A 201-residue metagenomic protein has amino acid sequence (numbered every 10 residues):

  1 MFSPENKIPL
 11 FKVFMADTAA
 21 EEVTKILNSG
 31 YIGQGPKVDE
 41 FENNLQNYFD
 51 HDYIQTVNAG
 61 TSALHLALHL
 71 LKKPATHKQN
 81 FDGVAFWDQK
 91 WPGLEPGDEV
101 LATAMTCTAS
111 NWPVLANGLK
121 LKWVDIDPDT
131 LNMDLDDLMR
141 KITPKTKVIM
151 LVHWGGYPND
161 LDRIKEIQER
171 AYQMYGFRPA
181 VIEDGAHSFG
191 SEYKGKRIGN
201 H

Functional and structural regions predicted by a protein language model:
M1-W87, G93-E95, I164-K165: Conserved PLP-binding active-site segment in aminotransferase class I/II-type PLP enzymes
F2-E5, L119, G199-N200: Short glycine/proline- and charge-enriched loop/turn segments that cap or connect secondary-structure elements
F49, E95, P144, G199-N200: Structured loop/turn residues at beta-strand edges in well-structured enzyme cores
D52, F177-R178, H201: A short helix-to-beta-strand connector/capping loop
H65, T106, K196-R197: Phosphate-group recognition and catalysis centered on beta-loop-alpha active-site segments
P74-G185, E192: PLP-dependent aminotransferase-like
G185-H201: Active-site-adjacent "lid/gating" segments in soluble enzymes
